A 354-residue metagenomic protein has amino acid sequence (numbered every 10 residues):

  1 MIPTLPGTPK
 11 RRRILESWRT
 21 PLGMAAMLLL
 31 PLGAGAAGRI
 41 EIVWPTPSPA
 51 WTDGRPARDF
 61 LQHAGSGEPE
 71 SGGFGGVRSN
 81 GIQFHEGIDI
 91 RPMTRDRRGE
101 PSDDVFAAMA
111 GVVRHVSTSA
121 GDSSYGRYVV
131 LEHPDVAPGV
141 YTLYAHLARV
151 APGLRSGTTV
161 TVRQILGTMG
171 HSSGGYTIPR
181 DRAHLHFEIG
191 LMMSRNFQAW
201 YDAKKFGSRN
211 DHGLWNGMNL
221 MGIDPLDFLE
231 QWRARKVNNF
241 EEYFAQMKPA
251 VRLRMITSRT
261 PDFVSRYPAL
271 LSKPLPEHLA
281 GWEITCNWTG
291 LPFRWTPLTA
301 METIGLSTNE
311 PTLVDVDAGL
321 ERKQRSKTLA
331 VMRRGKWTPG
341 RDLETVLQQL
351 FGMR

Functional and structural regions predicted by a protein language model:
K10-L22: Bacterial N-terminal signal peptides that target proteins for export
A26-G35: Hydrophobic h-region of N-terminal signal peptides that target proteins for export in Gram-negative bacteria
A36-R127, D211-R354: Surface-exposed, glycine-biased beta-strand/turn segments
R91-T94, T142-A151, H171-Y176, F206-H212: Short helix/strand-bridging catalytic loops that position acidic/His residues to coordinate divalent metals and engage
P92-T94, D135, R149, F187 (+1 more regions): Non-catalytic surface loops within mature trypsin-like serine protease
E100-S102, A108-A151, R180, H184: Zn2+-dependent peptidoglycan hydrolase active-site motif and core
A108, L154-V160: Short, well-ordered loop/turn sites that connect or cap secondary structure elements
S123, Y128-L131, T158-K236: Conserved, short, structured surface segments that act as functional micro-motifs
